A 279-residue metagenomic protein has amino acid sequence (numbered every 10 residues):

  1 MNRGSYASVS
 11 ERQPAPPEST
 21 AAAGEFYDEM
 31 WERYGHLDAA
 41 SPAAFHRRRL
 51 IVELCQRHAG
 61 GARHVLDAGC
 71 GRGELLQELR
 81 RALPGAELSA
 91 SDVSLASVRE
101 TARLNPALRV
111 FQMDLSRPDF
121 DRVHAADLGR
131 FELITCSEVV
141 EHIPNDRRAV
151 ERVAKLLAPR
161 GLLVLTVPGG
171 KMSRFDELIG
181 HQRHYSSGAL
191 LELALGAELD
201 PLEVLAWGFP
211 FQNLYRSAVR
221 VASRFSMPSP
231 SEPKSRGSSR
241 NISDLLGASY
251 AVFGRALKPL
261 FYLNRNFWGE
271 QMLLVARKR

Functional and structural regions predicted by a protein language model:
M1-G129, L133, S137, R147-V150 (+4 more regions): Conserved N-terminal segment of class I S-adenosyl-L-methionine
D38-A43, R174-L193, F209: Acceptor-substrate binding/catalytic loop of class I
V123, F175-I179, N213-V219: Short aromatic-enriched loop/helix-cap "lid" or pocket-rim segments at secondary-structure transitions that line
S137-V140, T166: Residues lining the SAM
R148-P159: A short glycine-rich, Lys/Arg-flanked "PGG" loop and its adjoining helix->strand segment in the class I
G161-V167: Conserved beta-strand signature within the Rossmann-like core of class I S-adenosyl-L-methionine
L199-P210: Conserved S-adenosyl-L-methionine
A218-S226: Short, electropositive alpha-helical surface patch
